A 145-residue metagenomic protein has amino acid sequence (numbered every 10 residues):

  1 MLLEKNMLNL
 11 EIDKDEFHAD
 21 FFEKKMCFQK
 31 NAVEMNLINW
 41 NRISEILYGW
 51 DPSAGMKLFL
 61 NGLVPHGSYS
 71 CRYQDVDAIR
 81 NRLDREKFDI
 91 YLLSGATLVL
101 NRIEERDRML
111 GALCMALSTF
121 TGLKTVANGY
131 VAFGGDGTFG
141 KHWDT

Functional and structural regions predicted by a protein language model:
M1-D20, V33-I38, S44-T145: Active-site region of the double-stranded beta-helix
